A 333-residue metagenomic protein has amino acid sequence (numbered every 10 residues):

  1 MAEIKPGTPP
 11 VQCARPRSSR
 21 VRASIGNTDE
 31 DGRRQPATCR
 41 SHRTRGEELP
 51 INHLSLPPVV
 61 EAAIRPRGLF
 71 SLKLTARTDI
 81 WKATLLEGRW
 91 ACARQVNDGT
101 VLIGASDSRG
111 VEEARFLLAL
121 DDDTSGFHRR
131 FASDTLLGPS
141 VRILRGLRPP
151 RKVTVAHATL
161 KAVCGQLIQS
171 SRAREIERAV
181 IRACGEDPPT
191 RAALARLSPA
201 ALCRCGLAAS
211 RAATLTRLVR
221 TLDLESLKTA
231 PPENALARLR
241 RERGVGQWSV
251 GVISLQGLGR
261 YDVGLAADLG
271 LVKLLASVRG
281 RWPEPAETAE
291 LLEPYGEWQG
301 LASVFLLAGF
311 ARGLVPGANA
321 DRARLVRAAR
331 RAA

Functional and structural regions predicted by a protein language model:
M1-S18: Extreme N-terminal basic, low-complexity initiation segments that serve as generic localization/processing leaders
E3-I4, T28-E30: Short linear motifs in intrinsically disordered, low-complexity N-terminal regions enriched in Ser/Thr with nearby
P9, S18-S24, T38, R238 (+1 more regions): A residue-level detector for conformationally permissive "hinge/kink" positions
P9, V21, G32, A37-T44 (+1 more regions): Short, low-complexity intrinsically disordered segments enriched in A/P/G/S/L with frequent Arg, especially at protein
N27, R43-A333: HhH-family (HhH-GPD) DNA N-glycosylase catalytic core used in base-excision repair
